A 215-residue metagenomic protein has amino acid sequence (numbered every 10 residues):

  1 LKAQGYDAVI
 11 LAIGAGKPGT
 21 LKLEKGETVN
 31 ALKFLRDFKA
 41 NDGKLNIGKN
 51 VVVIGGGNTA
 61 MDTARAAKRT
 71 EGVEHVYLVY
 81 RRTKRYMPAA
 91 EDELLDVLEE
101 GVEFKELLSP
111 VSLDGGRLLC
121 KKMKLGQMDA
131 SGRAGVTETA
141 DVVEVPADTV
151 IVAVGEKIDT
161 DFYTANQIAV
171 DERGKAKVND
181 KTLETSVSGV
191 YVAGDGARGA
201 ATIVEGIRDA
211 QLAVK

Functional and structural regions predicted by a protein language model:
L1-K25, V111-L119, K124-G126, T149-I151 (+1 more regions): Feature captures the FAD/FMN-dependent oxidoreductase FAD-binding
G16, T59, K84: Conserved Rossmann-like nucleotide-cofactor binding loop
G26-G48, M128-A200: FAD-site-proximal beta/loop scaffold in flavoenzymes
D42-V73: Rossmann-like NAD(P)H-binding beta-loop-alpha module
G56, Y80-T83, D195: Cofactor-binding loop segments of dinucleotide-utilizing enzymes, especially the Rossmann-like FAD- and NAD(P)+-binding
A64-S112: Rossmann-like dinucleotide-binding cores of NAD(P)H-dependent redox enzymes
A193-K215: A conserved FAD-binding loop/helix module that cradles the flavin
